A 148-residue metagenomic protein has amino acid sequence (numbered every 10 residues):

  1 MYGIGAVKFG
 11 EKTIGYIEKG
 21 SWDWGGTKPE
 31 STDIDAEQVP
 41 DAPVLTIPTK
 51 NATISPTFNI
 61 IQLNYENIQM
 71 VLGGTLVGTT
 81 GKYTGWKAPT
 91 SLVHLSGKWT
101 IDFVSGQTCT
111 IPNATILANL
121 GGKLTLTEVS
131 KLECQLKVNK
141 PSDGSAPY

Functional and structural regions predicted by a protein language model:
M1-I68, T115-K131: Solvent-exposed edge beta-strands and adjacent loop segments that serve as assembly or binding interfaces
G15-I17, T79, L92: Intrinsically disordered, low-complexity regions enriched in Ser/Pro/Gly/Gln/His and often acidic
E37-P40, W86, C109, G144: Compositionally biased, intrinsically disordered/low-complexity regions enriched for serine, proline and threonine
S55-N59, K98-T100, E133-K137: Beta-strand secondary-structure signal
I61-L63, D102-G106, P141: Short, flexible beta-strand-to-coil junctions
L63-A88: Charged, amphipathic alpha-helical segments
K82-G122: Acidic-leaning, charged glycine-interspersed low-complexity segments
Q107-Y148: Mixed-charge, glycine-accented linear interaction segment located at domain edges/termini
